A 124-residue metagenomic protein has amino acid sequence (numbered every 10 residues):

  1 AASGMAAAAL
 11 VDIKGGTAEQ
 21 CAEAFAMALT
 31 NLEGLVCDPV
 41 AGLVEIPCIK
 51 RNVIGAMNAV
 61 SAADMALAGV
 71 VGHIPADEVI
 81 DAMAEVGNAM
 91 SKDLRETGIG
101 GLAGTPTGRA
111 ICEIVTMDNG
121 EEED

Functional and structural regions predicted by a protein language model:
S3, A8-D124: Functionally critical mobile loop/hinge segments
